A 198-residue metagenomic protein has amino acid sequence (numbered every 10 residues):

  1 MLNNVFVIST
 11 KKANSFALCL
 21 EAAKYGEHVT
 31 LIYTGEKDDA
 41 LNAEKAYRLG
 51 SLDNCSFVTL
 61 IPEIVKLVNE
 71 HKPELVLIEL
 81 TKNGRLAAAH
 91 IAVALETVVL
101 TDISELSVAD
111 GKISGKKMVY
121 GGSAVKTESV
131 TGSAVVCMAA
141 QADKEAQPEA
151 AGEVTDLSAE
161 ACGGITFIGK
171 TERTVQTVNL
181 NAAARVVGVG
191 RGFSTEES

Functional and structural regions predicted by a protein language model:
M1-S198: N-terminal glycine-rich FAD/FM-binding segment characteristic of electron-transfer flavoproteins
